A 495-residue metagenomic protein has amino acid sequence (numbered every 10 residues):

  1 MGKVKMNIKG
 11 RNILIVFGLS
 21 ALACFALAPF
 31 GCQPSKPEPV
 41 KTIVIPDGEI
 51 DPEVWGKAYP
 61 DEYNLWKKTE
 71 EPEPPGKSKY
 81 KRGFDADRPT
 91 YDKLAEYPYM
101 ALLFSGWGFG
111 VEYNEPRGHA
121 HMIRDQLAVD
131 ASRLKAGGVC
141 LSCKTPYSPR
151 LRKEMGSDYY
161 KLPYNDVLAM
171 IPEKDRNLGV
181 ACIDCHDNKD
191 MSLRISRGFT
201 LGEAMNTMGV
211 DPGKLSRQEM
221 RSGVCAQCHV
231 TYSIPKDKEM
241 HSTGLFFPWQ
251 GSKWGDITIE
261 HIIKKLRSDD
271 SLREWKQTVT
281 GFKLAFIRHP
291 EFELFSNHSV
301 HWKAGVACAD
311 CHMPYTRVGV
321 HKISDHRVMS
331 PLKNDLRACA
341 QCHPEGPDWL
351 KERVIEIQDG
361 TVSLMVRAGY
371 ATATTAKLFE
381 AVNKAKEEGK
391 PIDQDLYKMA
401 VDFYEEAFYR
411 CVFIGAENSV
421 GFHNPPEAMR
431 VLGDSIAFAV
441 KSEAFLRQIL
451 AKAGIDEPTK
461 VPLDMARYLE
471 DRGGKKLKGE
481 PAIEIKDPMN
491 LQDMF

Functional and structural regions predicted by a protein language model:
K5-F17: N-terminal Sec-pathway targeting helices
F17-A26: Bacterial N-terminal signal peptides
A28-G31: C-terminal motif of bacterial Sec signal peptides marking the signal peptidase cleavage site
Q33-R117, K153-D184, K189-D310, P314-A451 (+3 more regions): Primarily the internal scaffold of c-type cytochrome electron-transfer domains, especially repeated/multiheme c-type
G110-G138, K174: Long, charge-dense tracts
R133-R150: A cross-kingdom signal targeting lumenal/periplasmic-facing segments of multi-pass membrane and secretory-pathway
